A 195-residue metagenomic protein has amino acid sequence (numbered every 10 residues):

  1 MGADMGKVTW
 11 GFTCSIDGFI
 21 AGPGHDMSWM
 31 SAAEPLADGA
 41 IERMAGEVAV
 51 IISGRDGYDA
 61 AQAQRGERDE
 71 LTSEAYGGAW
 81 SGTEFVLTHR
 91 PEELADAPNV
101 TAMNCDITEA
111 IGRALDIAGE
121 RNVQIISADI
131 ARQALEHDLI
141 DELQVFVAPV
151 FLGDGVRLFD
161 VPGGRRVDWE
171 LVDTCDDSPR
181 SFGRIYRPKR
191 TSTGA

Functional and structural regions predicted by a protein language model:
M1-A195: Enzymes that bind and transform nitrogen-containing heteroaromatic metabolites
